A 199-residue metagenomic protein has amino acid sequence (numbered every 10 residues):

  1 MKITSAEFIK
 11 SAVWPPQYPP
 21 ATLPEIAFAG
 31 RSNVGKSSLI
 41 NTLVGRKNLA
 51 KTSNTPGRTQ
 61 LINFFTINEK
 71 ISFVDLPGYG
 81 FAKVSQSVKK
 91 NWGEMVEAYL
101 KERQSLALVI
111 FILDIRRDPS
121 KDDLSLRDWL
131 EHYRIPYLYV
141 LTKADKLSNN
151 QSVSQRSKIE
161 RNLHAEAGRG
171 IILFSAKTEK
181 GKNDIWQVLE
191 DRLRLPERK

Functional and structural regions predicted by a protein language model:
M1-K83: Conserved G1/Walker A P-loop phosphate-binding module
I3-P15, K146-K199: Canonical P-loop GTPase G-domain recognition
T22-L23, L43, Q86-K89, L124-D128 (+2 more regions): Short, glycine/charged-enriched secondary-structure capping and boundary segments
L43-K47, L100, L163, L189: Hydrophobic aliphatic residues
N48, L61, V88-W92, P119-D122 (+6 more regions): Helical mechanochemical/support elements of P-loop NTPase systems and associated helical scaffolds
R58, I71, G78-F81, R116-D118 (+2 more regions): Conserved nucleotide-binding/hydrolysis micro-motifs of P-loop NTPases
E69-L106: Conserved nucleotide-sensing/catalytic segment adjacent to the nucleotide-binding pocket in NTP-handling enzymes
E97-R169: Conserved C-terminal guanine-recognition region of P-loop GTPase G domains, centered on the G4
